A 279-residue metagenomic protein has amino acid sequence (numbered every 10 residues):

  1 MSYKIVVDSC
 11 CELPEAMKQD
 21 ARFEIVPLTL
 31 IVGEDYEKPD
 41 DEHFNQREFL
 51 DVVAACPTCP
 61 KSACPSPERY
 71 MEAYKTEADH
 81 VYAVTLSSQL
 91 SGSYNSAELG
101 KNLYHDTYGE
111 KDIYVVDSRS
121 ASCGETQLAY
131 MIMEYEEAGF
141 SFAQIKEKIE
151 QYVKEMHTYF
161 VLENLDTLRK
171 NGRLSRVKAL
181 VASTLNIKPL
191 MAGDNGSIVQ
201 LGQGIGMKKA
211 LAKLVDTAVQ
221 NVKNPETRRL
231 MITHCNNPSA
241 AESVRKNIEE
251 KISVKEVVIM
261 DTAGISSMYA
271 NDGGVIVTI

Functional and structural regions predicted by a protein language model:
M1, K75-A78, K223-E226: Flexible, charged surface loops at secondary-structure boundaries
M1, P57-P60, R119, M231-I232: Short, contiguous strand/loop micro-motifs
K4, C10-E24, T29, L90-S93 (+3 more regions): Mixed-charge interfacial surface used for oligomerization/domain docking and macromolecular partner engagement
K4-A63: N-terminal glycine-rich anion-binding loop in soluble enzyme alpha/beta folds
E37-S96, N102-D106: Class I S-adenosyl-L-methionine
T85, Y114-V115: A glycine-rich beta-strand to alpha-helix segment that forms a phosphate/ribose-binding loop at ligand/cofactor sites
Y108-Y114: Ligand-binding "clamshell"
